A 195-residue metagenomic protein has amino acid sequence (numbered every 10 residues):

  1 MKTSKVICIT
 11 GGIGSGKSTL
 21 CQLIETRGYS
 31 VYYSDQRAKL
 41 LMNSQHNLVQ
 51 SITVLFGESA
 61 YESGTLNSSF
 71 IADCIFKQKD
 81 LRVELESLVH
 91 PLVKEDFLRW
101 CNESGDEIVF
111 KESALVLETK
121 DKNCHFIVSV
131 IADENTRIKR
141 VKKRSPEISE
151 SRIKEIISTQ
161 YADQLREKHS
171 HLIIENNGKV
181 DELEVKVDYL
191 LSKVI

Functional and structural regions predicted by a protein language model:
I7-I9: Hydrophobic anchor at the beta1->P-loop junction of P-loop NTPases
G12, I24: P-loop (Walker A) phosphate-binding loop of NTP-binding proteins
S15: ATP-binding Walker
S18: Walker A/P-loop
D35, L85, F110, I174 (+1 more regions): Residue-level signal for inorganic ion chemistry
Q36-D106: ATP-dependent small-molecule kinase phosphotransfer cores that center on conserved nucleotide phosphate-binding segments
D96-N102, I108-R144: ATP-dependent NMP and nucleoside kinases share a basic, alpha-helical "lid"
G105, K122-N123, R144-K193: Small-molecule kinase domains that catalyze NTP-dependent phosphoryl transfer to phosphate-bearing small molecules
